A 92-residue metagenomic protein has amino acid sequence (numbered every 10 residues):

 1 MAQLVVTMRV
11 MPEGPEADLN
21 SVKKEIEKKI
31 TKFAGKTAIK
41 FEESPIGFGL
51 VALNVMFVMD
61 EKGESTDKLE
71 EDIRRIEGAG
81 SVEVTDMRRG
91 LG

Functional and structural regions predicted by a protein language model:
M1-G92: Long, contiguous binding/interaction regions
